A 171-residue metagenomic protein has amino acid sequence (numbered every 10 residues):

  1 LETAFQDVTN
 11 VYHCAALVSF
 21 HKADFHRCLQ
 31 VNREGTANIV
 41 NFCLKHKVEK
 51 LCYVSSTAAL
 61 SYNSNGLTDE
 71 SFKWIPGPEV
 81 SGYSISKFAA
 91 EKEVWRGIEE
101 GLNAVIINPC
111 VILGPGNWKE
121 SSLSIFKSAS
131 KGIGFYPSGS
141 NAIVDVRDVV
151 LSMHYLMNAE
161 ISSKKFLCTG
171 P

Functional and structural regions predicted by a protein language model:
L1-E34: NAD(P)H-binding glycine-rich loop region in Rossmannoid oxidoreductase-like domains and their noncatalytic homologs
N10, G35-N38, K50, A89-A90 (+1 more regions): Conserved cofactor-binding/catalytic machinery of classical short-chain dehydrogenase/reductase
F20, T57-L67, I112-W118: Conserved catalytic-site region of short-chain dehydrogenase/reductase
H26, E34-Y83: Conserved Rossmann-fold NAD(P)-dependent oxidoreductase catalytic core, especially the SDR/UDP-sugar
Q30, N65-I106, V111, G134-F135: Catalytic helix-loop patch of NAD(P)-dependent Rossmann-fold dehydrogenases
E100-I143: NAD(P)-dependent short-chain dehydrogenase/reductase
F126-F135, G139-P171: Alpha-helical substrate-binding/gating segment
